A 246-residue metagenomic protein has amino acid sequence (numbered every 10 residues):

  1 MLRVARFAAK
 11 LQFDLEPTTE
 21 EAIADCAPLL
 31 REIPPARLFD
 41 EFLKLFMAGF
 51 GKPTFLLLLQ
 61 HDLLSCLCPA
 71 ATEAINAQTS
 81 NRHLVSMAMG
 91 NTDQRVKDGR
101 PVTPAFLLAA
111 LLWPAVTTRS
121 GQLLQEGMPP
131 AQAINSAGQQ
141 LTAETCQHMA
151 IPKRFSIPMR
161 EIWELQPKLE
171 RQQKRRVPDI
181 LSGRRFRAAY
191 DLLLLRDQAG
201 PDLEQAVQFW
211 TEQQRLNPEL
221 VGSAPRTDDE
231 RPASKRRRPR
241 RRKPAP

Functional and structural regions predicted by a protein language model:
L2-A224: Conserved, hydrophobic alpha-helical core segments of structured domains
R226-P246: Arginine-glycine-rich low-complexity intrinsically disordered regions
